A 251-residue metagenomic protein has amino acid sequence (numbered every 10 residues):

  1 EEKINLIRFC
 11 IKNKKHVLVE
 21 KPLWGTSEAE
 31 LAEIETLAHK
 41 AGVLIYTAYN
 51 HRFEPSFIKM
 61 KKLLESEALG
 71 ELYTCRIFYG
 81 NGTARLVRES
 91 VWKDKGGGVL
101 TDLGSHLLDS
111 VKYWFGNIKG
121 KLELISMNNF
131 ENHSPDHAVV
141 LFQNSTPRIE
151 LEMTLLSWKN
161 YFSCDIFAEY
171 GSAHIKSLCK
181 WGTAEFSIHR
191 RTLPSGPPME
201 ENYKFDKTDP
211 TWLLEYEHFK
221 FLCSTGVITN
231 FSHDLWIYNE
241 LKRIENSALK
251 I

Functional and structural regions predicted by a protein language model:
I4-Y49: Beta-strand-loop-alpha-helix segment that lines the small-molecule cofactor/substrate pocket of alpha/beta enzymes
K14, R88-G96, S195-E201: Short glycine/proline- and charge-enriched loop/turn segments that cap or connect secondary-structure elements
T36-L44, I58-Y73, A168, S172: Basic phosphate/pyrophosphate-binding loop/patch that engages nucleotide-derived ligands
H51-E123, N128-F130: Predominantly a Rossmann-like dinucleotide-binding segment in NAD(P)-dependent oxidoreductases
L108-G182, L213-V227: Contiguous beta-strand/loop segments that form the cofactor/metal-binding neighborhood of enzyme cores
C164-I166, G182-G196: Short polybasic amphipathic segments
Y203-E217, S232: Active-site loop of classical SDR/Rossmann-like NAD(P)-dependent oxidoreductases, centered on the catalytic Tyr-X3-Lys
E217-I251: C-terminal helix-rich "cap/oligomerization" subdomain common to oxidoreductases
